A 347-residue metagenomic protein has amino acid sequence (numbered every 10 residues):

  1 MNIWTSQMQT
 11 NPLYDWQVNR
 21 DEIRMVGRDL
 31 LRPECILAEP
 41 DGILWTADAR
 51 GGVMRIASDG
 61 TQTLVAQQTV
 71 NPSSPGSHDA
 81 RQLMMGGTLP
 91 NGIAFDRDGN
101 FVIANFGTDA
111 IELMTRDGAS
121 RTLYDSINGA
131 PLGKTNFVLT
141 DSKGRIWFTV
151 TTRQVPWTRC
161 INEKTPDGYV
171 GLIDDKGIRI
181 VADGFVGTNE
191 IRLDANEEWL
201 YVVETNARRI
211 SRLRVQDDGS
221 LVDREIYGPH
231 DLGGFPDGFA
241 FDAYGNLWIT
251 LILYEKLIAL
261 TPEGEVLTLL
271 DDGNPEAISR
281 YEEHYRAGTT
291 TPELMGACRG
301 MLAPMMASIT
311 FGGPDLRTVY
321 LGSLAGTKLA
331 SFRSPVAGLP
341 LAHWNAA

Functional and structural regions predicted by a protein language model:
M1-A347: Sequence-structural signature of mature extracellular/luminal beta-sheet repeat domains, prominently beta-propellers
